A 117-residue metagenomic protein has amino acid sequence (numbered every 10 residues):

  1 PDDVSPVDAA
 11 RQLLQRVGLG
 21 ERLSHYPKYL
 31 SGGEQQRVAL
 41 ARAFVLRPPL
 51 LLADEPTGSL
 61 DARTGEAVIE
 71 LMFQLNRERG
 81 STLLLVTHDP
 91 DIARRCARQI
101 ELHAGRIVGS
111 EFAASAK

Functional and structural regions predicted by a protein language model:
P1-R95, Q99-E101: ABC family nucleotide-binding domain
Q99-F112: H-loop (His-switch) and adjacent beta-strand-loop-beta switch element of ABC-type ATPase nucleotide-binding domains
A114-A116: A short acidic/small-residue loop/turn micro-motif
